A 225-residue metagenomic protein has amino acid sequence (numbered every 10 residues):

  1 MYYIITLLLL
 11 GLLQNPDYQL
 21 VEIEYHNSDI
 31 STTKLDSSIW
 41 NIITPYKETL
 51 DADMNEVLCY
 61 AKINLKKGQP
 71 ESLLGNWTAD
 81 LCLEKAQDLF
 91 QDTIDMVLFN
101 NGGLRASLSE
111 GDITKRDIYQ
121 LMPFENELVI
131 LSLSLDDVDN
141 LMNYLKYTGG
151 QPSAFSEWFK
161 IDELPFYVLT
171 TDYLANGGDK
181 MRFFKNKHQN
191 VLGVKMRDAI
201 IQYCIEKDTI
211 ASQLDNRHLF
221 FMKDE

Functional and structural regions predicted by a protein language model:
Y2-G11: Sec-dependent N-terminal signal peptides
T6-L7, L50, K207: Generic alpha-helical secondary structure signal
L12-L13, N64: A short, structure-level motif marking secondary-structure boundaries and short turns
N15-S28, S72, N76-E225: Feature captures C-terminal
H26-D53: N-terminal targeting signals for Sec/Tat export/insertion, comprising classic cleavable signal peptides
I43-Y46, L58, F159, I200: Generic hydrophobic, helix-prone segments enriched in Leu/Val/Ile
A52-Q69, M181-F184: Acidic/histidine-rich, surface-exposed loop or edge segments in extracytoplasmic proteins
